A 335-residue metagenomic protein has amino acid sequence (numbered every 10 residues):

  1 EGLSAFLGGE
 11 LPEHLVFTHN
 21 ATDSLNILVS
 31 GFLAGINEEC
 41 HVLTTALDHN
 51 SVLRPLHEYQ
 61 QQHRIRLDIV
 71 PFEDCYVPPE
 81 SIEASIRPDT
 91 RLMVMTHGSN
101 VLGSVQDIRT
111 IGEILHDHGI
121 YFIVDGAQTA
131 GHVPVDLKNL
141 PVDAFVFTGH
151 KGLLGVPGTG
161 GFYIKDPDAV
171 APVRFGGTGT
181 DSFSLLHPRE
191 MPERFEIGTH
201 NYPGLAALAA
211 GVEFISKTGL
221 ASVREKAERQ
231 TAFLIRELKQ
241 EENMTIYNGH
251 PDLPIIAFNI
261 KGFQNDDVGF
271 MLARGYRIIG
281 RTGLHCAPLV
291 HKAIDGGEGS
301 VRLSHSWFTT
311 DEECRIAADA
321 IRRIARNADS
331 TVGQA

Functional and structural regions predicted by a protein language model:
E1-A335: Pyridoxal 5′-phosphate
